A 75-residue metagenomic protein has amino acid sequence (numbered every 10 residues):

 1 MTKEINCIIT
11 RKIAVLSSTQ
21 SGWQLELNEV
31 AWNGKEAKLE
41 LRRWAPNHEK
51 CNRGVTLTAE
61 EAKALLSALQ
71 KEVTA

Functional and structural regions predicted by a protein language model:
M1-A75: Positively charged, low-complexity terminal tracts and the immediately adjacent first secondary-structure elements
